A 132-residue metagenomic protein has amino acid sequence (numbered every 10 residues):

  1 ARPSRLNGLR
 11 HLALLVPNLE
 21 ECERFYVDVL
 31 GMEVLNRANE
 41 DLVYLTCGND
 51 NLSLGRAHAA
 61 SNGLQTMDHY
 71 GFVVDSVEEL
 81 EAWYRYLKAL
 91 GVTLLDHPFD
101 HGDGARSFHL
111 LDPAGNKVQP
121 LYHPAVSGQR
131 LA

Functional and structural regions predicted by a protein language model:
A1-R5, Y84-A132: Vicinal oxygen chelate
G8-P17, T46, N62-Y86, R106-L111: Vicinal oxygen chelate
N18-E33: Amphipathic alpha-helical segments
G31-R37, L94-P98: Short secondary-structure junctions
E33-T66, L111, K117-P124: Conserved short beta-strand elements that form part of the metal-binding/catalytic scaffold of enzyme active sites
